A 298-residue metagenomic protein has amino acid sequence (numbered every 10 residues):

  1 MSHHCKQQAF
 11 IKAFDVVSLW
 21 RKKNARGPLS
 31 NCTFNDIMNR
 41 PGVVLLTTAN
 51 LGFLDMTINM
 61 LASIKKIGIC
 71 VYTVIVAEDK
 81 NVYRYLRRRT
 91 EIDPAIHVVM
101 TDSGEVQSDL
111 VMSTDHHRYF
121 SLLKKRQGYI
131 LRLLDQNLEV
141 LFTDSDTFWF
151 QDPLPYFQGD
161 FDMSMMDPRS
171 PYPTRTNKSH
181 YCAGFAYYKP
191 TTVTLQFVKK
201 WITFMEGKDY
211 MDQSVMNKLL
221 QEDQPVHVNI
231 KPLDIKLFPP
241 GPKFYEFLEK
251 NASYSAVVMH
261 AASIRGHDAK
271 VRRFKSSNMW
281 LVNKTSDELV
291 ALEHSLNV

Functional and structural regions predicted by a protein language model:
M1-V44, R88-E91, S276-V298: Juxtamembrane luminal stem/stalk of type II transmembrane Golgi/ER carbohydrate-processing enzymes
W20, I37-G52, L110-R118: Glycine-rich phosphate-binding "P-loop"
A62-V71: Short, acidic, metal-binding catalytic loop of nucleotide-sugar glycosyltransferases
Y72, D93-D102, L141, M163-M165: Short hydrophobic/aromatic-enriched beta-strand-loop microsegments
T73-E78: Short internal beta-strands
Y83-Q136: Active-site-proximal specificity loops/subdomain of glycosyltransferases
L122-H180, Y187-T191: GT-A fold catalytic core of metal-dependent nucleotide-sugar glycosyltransferases, centered on the diacidic
Y188-V298: Catalytic core and acceptor-binding pocket of nucleotide-sugar-dependent glycosyltransferases
